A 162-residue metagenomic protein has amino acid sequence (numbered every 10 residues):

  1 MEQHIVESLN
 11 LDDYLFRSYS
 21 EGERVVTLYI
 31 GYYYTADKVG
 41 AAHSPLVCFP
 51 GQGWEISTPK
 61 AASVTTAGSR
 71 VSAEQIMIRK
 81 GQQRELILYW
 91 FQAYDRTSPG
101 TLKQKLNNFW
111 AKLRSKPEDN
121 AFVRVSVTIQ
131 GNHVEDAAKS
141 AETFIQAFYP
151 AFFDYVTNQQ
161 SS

Functional and structural regions predicted by a protein language model:
M1-S8: Solvent-exposed beta-strand/loop surfaces of large extracellular or lumenal domains
N10-Q160: A cross-kingdom signal targeting lumenal/periplasmic-facing segments of multi-pass membrane and secretory-pathway
